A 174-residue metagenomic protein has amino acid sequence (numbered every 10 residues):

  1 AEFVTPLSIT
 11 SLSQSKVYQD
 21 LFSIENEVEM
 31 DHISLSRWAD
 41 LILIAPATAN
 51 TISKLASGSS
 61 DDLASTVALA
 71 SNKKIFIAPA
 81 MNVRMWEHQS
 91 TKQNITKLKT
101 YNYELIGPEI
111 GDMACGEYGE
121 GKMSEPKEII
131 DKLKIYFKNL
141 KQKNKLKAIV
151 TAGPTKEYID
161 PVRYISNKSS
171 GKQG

Functional and structural regions predicted by a protein language model:
A1-I75, V83-G171: A cross-family phosphate/adenosyl-ligand binding-site feature
A80: G-domain G4 guanine-recognition motif of GTPases
G174: N-terminal Rossmann-fold NAD(P) dinucleotide-binding loop
